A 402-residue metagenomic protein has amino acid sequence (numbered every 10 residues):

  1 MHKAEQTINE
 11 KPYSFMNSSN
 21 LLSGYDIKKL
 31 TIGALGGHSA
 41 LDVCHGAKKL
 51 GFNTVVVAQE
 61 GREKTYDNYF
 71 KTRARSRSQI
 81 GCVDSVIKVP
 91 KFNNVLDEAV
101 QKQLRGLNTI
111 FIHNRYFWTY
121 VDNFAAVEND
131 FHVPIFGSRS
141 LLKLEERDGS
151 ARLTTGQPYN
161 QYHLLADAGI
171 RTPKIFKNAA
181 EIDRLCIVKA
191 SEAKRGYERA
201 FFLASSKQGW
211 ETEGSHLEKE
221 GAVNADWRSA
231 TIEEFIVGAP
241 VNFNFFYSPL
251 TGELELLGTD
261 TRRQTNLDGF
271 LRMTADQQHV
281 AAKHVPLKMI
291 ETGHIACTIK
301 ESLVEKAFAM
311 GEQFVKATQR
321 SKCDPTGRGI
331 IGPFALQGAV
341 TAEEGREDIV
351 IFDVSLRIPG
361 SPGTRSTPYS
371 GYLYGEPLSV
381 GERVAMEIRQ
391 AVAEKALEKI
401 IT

Functional and structural regions predicted by a protein language model:
E5, P12, S19, G345-T402: C-terminal active-site "lid" helix and adjoining low-complexity regulatory extension at the edge of ATP-using catalytic
F15-F52, A58: N-terminal phosphate-binding or glycine-rich loops at protein starts, especially the Walker A/P-loop of NTPases
A40-H45, E63-T65, G196: Short N-terminal binding/cap micro-motifs at the start of the first secondary-structure element
T54-V55, T172-P173, A230: Hydrophobic anchor at the start of a short beta-strand that flanks the dinucleotide cofactor-binding loop
Q59-C186, A193-K194: Conserved N-proximal alpha/beta basic substrate-recognition cap immediately N-terminal to, or forming the N-lobe
L165, D183-L203, G221-G238: ATP-grasp fold ATP-binding core
Q208-L287, T298-M310, F314-V315, Q319-I330 (+1 more regions): Phosphate-binding site of ATP-dependent enzymes
